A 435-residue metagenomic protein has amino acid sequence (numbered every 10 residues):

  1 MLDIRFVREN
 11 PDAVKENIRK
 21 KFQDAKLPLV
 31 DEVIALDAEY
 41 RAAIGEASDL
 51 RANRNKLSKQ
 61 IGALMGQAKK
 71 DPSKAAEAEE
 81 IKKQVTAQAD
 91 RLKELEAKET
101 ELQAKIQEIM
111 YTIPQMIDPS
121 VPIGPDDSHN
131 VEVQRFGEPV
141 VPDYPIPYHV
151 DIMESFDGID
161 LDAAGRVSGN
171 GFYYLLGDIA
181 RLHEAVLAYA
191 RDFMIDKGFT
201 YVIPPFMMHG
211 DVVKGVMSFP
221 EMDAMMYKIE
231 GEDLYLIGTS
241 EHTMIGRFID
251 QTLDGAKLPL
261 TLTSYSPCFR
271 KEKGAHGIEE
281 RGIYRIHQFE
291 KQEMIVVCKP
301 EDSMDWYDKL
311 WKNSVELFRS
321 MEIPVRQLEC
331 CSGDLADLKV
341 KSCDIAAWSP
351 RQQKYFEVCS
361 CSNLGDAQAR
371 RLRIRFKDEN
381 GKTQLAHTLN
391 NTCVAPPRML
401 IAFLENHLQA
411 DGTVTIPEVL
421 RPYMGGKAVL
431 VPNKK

Functional and structural regions predicted by a protein language model:
M1-V140, E154, G158: N-terminal alpha-helical targeting/anchoring segments
L27, R135-K435: TRNA-recognition modules of translation machinery and tRNA-sensing kinases, especially anticodon-binding
